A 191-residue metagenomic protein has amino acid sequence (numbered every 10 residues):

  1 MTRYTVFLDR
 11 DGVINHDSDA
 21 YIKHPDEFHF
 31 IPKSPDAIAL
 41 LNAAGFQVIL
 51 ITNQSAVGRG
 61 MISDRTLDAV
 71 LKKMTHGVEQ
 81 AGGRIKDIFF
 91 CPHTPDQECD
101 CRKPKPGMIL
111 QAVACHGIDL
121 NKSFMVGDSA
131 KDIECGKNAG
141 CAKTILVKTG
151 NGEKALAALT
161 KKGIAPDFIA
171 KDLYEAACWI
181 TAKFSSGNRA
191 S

Functional and structural regions predicted by a protein language model:
M1-I49: Active-site neighborhood of HAD-like aspartate-dependent phosphohydrolases
P25-H29, I62-A69, K103-P104: Alpha-helix N-cap and loop-to-helix initiation/capping positions
S34, I38-M74, R84-E98, G136: Substrate-recognition element of Asp-dependent hydrolases with the DxDx(T/V) motif
M74-E79, V113: Conserved hydrophobic residues forming the short capping helix/wall of the S-adenosyl-L-methionine
E79-R84, G117, K162: Short helix-capping segments at alpha-helix termini
K103-G136: Conserved Lys-Pro-Asp/Glu-containing loop-to-beta segment of HAD-superfamily phosphomonoesterases, centered on
V126-F168: Acidic, Mg2+-coordinating phosphoryl-transfer loop and its flanking beta/alpha structural elements, shared across
